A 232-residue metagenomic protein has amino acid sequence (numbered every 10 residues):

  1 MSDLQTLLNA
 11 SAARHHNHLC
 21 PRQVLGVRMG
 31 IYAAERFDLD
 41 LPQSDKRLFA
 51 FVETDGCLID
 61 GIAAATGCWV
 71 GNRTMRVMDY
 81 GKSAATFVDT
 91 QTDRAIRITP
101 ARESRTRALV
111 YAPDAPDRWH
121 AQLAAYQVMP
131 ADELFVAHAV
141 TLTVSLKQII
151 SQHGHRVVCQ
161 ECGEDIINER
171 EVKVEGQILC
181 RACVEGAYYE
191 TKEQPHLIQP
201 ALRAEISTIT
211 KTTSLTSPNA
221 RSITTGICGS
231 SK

Functional and structural regions predicted by a protein language model:
H15-A33: Conserved phosphate/anionic-ligand binding catalytic regions in large, soluble enzymes, centered on
R47-F87: A structural-propensity feature for long, helix-poor, extended segments
T74-T106: C-terminal edge-of-domain segments
F135-K147, E161-I166: Short Cys/His-rich Zn2+-coordinating modules
L146-R156, E169-V174: Short, flexible, mixed-charge glycine/proline-rich loop motifs that serve as phosphate/nucleic-acid-contacting
C159-G163, C180-C183: Short cysteine-rich clusters marking metal-coordination/redox-active sites
N168-E169, Y189-E190: Short, non-ligating residues that shape and space the ligands of small metal-coordination modules and catalytic
V174-G186: Cysteine-rich micro-motifs
